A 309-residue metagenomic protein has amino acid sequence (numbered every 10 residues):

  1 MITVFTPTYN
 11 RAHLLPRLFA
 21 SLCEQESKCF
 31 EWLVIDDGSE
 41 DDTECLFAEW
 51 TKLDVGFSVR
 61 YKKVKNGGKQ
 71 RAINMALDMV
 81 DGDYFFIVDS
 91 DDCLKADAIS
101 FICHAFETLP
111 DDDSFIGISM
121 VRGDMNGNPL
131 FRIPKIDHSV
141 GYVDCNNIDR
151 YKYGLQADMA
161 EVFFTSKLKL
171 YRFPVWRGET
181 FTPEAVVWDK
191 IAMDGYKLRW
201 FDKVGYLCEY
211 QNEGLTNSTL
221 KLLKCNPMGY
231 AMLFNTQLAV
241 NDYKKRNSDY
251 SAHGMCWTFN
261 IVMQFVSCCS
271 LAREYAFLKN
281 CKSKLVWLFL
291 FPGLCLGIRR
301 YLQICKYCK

Functional and structural regions predicted by a protein language model:
R11-E24: Short, well-formed alpha-helical segments that are part of the catalytic scaffolds of diverse glycosyltransferases
S21, D36-L46: A conserved acidic beta->alpha catalytic loop
F30-G38, R60-K63: Short beta-strand/loop segment that forms part of the nucleotide-sugar
V64-V80: Glycine-rich, basic loop-to-helix element that forms the pyrophosphate-binding segment of sugar-nucleotide handling
F85: Short aromatic/hydrophobic "clamp" motif used to bind/position activated sugar donors
D97-P134: Conserved donor NDP-sugar-binding/catalytic core segment of glycosyltransferases
D124, F131-N217: Conserved nucleotide-sugar donor-binding catalytic segment
W200-K309: C-terminal subregions of glycosyltransferases and related glycan-biosynthesis enzymes
